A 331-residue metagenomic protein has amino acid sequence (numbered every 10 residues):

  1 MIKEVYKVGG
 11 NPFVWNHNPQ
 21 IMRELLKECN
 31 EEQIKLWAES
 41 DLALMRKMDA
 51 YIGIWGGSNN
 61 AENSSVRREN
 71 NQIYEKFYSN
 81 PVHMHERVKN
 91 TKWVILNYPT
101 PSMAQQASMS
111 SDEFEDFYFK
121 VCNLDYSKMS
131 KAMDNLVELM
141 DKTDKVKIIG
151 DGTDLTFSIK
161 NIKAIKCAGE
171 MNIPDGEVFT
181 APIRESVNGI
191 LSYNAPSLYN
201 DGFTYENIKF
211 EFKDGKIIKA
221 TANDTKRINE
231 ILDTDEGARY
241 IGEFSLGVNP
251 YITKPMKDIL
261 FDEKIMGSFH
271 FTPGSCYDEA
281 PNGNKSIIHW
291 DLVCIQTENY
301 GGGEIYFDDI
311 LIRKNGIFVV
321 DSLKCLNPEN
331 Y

Functional and structural regions predicted by a protein language model:
M1-N188: Active-site bordering "gate/hinge" segments that shape substrate access to catalytic or cofactor-binding pockets
G57-N59, T100, I162, P196-Y199 (+6 more regions): Short, glycine-/Ser/Thr-/acidic-enriched flexible segments
L139-K145, T204-E206, T297-E304: A short, compositionally biased
I148, E211, I305: Short aromatic-centered micro-motifs
R184-E230: Long, well-ordered mid-to-C-terminal structural blocks that present hydrophobic/aromatic surfaces
N188, Y205-N207, D214, R239-E243 (+3 more regions): Active-site lining segments that contact anionic ligands and/or coordinate catalytic metals
K219-K285: Dual-mode signal for accessory low-complexity, basic/Gly-rich regions
K257-N330: Internal helix-turn-beta structural module
